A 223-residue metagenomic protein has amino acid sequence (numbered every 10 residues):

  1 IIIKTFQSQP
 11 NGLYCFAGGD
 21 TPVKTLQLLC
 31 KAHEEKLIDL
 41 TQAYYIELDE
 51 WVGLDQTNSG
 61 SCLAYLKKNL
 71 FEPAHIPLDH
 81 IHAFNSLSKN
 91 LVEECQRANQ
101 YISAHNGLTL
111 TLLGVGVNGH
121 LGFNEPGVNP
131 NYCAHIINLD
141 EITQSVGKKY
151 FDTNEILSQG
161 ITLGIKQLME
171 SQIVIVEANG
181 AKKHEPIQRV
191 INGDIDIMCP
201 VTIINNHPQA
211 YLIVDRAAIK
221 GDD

Functional and structural regions predicted by a protein language model:
I1-Y14, V92, A218: N-terminal glycine-/serine-/threonine-rich phosphate-binding loop
S8-E35: Glycine-rich N-terminal segment of FAD-binding domains in flavoprotein oxidoreductases, spanning the beta-loop-helix
F16-T21, L113-V117, N179: Glycine-rich beta-strand-to-loop/alpha-helix junction loops that act as flexible
L28-D39, C62-A64, P126-I136, G193-I195: A glycine- and small-aliphatic-rich helix-loop capping segment at beta-alpha/alpha-beta transitions that lines
I38-L110: Ligand-binding beta-strand-loop-alpha-helix segment within the catalytic cores of soluble metabolic enzymes
N106-N131: Glycine-rich phosphate-binding loop
G122-I165: Class I SAM-dependent methyltransferase SAM-binding "motif I" and its flanking Rossmann-like core
L163-K166, E170-D223: ATP/nucleoside-binding phosphotransfer catalytic cores, i.e., glycine-rich phosphate-binding loops
